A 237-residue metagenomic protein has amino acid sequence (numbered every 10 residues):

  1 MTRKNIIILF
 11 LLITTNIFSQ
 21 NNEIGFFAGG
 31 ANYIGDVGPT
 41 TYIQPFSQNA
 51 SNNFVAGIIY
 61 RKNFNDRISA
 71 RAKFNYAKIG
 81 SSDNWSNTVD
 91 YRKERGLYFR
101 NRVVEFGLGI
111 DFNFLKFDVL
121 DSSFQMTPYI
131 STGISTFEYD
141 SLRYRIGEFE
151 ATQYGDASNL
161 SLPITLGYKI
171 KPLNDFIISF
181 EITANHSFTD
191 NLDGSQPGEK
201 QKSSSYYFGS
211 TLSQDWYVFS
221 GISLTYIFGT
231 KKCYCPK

Functional and structural regions predicted by a protein language model:
S19-R61, S141, F219-K232: Short glycine/proline- and aromatic-enriched beta-strand/turn motifs that initiate or cap beta-hairpins
N22, R67-A70, D118, N174-I178 (+1 more regions): Repeated loop/turn-to-beta-strand initiation elements of outer-membrane beta-barrel proteins
E23-F27, S69-R71, Y129-S131, I177-S179 (+1 more regions): Residue-level detector of the transmembrane beta-barrel scaffold of outer-membrane proteins
F26, G30, I58-K62, L108-F114 (+4 more regions): Residues on the lipid-exposed face of transmembrane beta-strands in outer-membrane beta-barrel proteins
A31-G35, A77-S81, S135-S141, N185-T189 (+1 more regions): Structural signature of outer-membrane beta-barrel domains
G35-A50, I79-E105, E138-N159, N191-E199 (+1 more regions): Extracellular/periplasm-exposed beta-strand and loop segments of Gram-negative cell-envelope proteins, dominated by
K62, D66-R145: Gram-negative (and chloroplast) outer-membrane scaffold detector with strong preference for beta-barrel transmembrane
K171-K237: Predominantly the C-terminal beta-signal and adjacent terminal strand-loop region of outer-membrane beta-barrel
